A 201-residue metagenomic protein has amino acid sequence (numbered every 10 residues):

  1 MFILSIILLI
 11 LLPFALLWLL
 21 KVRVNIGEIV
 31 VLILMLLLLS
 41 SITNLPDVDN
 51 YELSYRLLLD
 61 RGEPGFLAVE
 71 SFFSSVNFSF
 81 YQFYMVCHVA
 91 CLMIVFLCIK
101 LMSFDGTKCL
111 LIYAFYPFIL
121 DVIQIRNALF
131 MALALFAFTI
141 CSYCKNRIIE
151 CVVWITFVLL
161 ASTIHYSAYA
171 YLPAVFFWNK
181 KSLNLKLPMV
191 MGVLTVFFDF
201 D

Functional and structural regions predicted by a protein language model:
F2-L19, L32-S40, L92-I94, P188-F200: Hydrophobic core of alpha-helical transmembrane segments in multi-pass integral membrane proteins
L16-H88: TM-lumen/periplasm interface segments of multi-pass membrane proteins, especially the first transmembrane helix
I26-E28, I99-F115: Transmembrane-helix signature of polytopic, membrane-embedded enzymes that assemble or transfer cell-envelope glycans
T43-L67, S71, L172-D201: Alpha-helical transmembrane segments and terminal signal-anchor/GPI-anchor hydrophobic tails, characterized by long
V86-M102: Transmembrane-helix motifs of polytopic, lipid-linked glycan transferases
P117-I119, C151-F176: Membrane-interface alpha helices of multi-pass inner-membrane proteins
V122-L129: Short acidic/glycine- and proline-prone juxtamembrane loop motifs at membrane-interface regions of multi-pass membrane
A134-C151: Membrane-interface transmembrane helices that cradle and orient dolichyl/undecaprenyl
